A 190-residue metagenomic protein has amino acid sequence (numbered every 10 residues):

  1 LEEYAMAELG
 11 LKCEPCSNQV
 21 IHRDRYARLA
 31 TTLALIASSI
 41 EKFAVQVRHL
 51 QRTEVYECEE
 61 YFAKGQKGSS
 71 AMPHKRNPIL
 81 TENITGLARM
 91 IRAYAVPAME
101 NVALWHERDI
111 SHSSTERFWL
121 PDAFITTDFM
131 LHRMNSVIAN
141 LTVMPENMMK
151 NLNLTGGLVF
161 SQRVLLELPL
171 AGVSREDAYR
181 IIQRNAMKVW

Functional and structural regions predicted by a protein language model:
L1-L104: Internal glycine-rich alpha/beta core junctions
M72-W190: Glycine-rich cofactor/substrate-binding loops
